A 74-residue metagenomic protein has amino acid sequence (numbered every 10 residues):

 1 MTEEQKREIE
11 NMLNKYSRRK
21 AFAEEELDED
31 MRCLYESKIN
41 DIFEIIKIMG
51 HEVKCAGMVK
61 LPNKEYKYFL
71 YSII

Functional and structural regions predicted by a protein language model:
T2-R18, Y35: Short amphipathic alpha-helical heptad-repeat segments
K6, E25-L27, I39, K60: Short intrinsically disordered, low-complexity segments
Y16-A23, I42: Non-transmembrane amphipathic alpha-helical segments
A21-C33: Charged, low-complexity interaction regions
R32-N63: Acidic, low-complexity, intrinsically disordered interaction modules
I42, I73-I74: Short hydrophobic transmembrane-like helices used for membrane targeting/insertion
M58-K60, Y66-I73: Short linear proline/tyrosine/threonine-rich motifs used for host-factor recruitment and membrane trafficking/assembly
